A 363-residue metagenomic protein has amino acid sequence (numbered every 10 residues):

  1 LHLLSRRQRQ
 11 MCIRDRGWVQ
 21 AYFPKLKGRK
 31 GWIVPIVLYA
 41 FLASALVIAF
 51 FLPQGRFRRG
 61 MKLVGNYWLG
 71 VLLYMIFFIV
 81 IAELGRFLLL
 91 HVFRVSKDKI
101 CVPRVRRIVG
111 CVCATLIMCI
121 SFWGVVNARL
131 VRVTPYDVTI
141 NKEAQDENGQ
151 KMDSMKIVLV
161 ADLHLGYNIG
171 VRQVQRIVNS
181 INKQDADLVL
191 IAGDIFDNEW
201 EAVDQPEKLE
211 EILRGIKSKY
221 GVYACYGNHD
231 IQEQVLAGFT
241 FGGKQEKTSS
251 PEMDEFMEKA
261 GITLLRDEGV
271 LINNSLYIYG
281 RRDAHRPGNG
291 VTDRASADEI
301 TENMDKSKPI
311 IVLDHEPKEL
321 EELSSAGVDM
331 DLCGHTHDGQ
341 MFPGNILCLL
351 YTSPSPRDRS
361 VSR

Functional and structural regions predicted by a protein language model:
L1-R9, I13, Y351-S362: Single conserved hydrophobic/aromatic residue that forms the stacking wall/gate of nucleotide- or nucleobase-binding
R16-Q20, P24, F78, A82-L90 (+1 more regions): Membrane-water interface at transmembrane helix exits
A21-G31, S96-V102: Membrane-interface helix-boundary motifs at transmembrane edges
G31-L90: Membrane-embedded alpha-helical segments of integral membrane proteins
F77-G110: Cytosolic-side transmembrane helix boundary signature
V102-V126: Internal/C-terminal transmembrane anchor helices
L130-K142: Alpha-helical transmembrane signal-anchor/signal-peptide segments
K142-S353, R357, R363: Soluble catalytic domains of enzymes that build or remodel membrane lipids, polysaccharides, and related
